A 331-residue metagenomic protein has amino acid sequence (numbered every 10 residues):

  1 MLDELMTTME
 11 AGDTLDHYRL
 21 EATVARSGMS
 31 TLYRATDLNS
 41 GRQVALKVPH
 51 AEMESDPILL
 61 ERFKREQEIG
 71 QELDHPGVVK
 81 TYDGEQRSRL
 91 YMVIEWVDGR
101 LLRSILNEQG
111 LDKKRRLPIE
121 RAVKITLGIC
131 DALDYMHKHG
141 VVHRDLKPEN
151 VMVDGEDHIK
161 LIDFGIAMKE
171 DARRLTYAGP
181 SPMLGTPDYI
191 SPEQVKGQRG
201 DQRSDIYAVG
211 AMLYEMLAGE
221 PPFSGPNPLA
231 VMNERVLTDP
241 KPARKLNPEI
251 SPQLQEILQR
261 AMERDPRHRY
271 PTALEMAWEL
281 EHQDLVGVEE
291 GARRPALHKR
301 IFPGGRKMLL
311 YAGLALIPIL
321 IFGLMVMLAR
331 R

Functional and structural regions predicted by a protein language model:
E21-S27, L32: Protein kinase glycine-rich loop
H50-E72: AlphaC helix of the eukaryotic protein kinase fold
G84: Activation-segment/catalytic-loop signature of the eukaryotic protein kinase fold
R87-L101, I105: Conserved short submotifs of the Hanks-type protein kinase catalytic core that shape the nucleotide-binding pocket
I125-T126: Activation segment signature within eukaryotic-like protein kinase domains
D131-V141: Protein kinase catalytic-loop region centered on the HRD/HxD motif
E156-R199: Activation segment of protein kinases
T186-V288: C-terminal lobe helix-coil module of Hanks-type protein kinase domains
